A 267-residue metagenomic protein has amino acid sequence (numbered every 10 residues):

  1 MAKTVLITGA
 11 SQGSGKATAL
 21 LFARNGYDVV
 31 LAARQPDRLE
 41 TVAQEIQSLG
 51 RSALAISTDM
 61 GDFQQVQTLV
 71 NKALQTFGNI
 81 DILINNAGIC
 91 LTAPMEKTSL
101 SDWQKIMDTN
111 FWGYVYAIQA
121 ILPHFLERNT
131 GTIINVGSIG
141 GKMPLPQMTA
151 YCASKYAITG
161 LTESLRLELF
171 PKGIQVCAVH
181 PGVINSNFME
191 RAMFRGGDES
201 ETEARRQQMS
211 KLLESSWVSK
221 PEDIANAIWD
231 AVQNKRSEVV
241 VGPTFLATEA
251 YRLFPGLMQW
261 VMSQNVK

Functional and structural regions predicted by a protein language model:
S11-G13: Conserved glycine-rich cofactor-binding loop
N25-V42: Conserved glycine-rich Rossmann-like NAD(P)H-binding loop of the short-chain dehydrogenase/reductase
S57-T68, L100: The beta1-alpha1 cofactor-binding region of Rossmann-like NAD(H)/NADP(H)-dependent oxidoreductases
P94-M95, S99-Q104: Substrate-binding pocket helix/loop in short-chain dehydrogenase/reductase
I118, S154: Active-site helix of classical SDR
S138: Residue(s) in the substrate-gating loop at a strand-loop-helix junction that position the organic substrate next
P171-G242: SDR active-site lid
